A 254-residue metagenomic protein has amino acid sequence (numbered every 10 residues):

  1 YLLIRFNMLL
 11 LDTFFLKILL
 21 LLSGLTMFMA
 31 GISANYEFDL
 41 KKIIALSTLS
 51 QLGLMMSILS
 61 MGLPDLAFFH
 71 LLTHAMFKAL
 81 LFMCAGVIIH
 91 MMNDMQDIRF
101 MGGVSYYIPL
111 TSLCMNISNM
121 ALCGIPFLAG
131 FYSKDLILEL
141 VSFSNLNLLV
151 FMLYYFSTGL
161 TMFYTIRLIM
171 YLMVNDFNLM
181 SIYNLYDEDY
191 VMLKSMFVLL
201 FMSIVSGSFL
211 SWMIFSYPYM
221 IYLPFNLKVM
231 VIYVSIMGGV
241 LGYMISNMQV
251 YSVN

Functional and structural regions predicted by a protein language model:
Y1-N254: Core, highly hydrophobic multi-pass alpha-helical transmembrane subunits of bioenergetic inner membranes
